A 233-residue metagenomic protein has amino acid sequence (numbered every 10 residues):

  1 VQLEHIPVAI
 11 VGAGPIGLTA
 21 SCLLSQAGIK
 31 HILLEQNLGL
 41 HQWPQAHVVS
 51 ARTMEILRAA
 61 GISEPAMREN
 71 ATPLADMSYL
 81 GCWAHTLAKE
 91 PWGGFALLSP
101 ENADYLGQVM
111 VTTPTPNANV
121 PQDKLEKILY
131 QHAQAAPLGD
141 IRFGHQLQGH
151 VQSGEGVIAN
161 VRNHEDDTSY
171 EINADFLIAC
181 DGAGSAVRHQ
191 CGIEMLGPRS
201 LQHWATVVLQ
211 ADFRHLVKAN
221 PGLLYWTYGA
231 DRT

Functional and structural regions predicted by a protein language model:
L3-L33: N-terminal Rossmann-like FAD-binding beta1-loop-alpha1 element of flavoenzymes
E4-I6, D166-F176: Core beta-strand elements of the Rossmann-like FAD/NAD(P) dinucleotide-binding domain in flavoenzyme oxidoreductases
G14-P15, L40, G182: Residue-level detector of alpha-helix initiation sites
S21, H31, L57, E126-L129 (+3 more regions): Conserved structural-core and active-site-/substrate-pathway-adjacent residues in large, well-folded domains of enzymes
Q42-Q45, V49-H132: Active-site-adjacent segment of FAD-dependent monooxygenases/related oxidoreductases
Q131, F176, C180-T233: Conserved FAD-binding catalytic core of PHBH/FMO-like flavoproteins
F143-V157: A conserved short coil-to-beta-strand element within the FAD-binding core of flavoproteins
